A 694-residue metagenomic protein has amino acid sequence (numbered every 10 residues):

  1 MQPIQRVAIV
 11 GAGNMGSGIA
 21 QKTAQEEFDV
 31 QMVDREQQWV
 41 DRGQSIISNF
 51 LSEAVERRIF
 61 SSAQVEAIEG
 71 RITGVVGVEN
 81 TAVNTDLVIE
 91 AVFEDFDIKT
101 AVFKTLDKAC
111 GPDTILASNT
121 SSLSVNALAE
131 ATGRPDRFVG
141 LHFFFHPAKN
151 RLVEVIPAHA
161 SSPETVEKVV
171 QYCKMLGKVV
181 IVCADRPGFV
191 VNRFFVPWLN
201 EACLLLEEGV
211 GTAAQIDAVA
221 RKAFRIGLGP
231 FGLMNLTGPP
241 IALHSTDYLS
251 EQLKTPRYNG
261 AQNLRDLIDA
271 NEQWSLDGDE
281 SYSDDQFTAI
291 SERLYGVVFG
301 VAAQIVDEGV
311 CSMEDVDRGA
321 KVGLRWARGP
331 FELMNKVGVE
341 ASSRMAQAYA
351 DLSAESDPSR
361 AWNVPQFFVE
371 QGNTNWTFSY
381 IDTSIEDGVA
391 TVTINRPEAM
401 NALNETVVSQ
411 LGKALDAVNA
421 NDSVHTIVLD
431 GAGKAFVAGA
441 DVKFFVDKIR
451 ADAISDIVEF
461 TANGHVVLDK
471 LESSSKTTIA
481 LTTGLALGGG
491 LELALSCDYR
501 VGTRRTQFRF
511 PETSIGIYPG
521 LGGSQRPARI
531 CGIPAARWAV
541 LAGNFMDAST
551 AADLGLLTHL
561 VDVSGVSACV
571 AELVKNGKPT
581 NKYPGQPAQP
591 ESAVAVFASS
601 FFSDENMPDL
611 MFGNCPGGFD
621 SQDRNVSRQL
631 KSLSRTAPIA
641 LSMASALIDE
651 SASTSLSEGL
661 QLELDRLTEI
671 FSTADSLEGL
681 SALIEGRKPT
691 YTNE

Functional and structural regions predicted by a protein language model:
M1-D387, N395-E398, K448, D452 (+4 more regions): N-terminal glycine-rich phosphate-binding loop for ADP-containing cofactors
G11, I19-A20, V467-I515, P519 (+1 more regions): Glycine-rich beta-to-alpha active-site loop
E27, D86, G177, G489-R500 (+4 more regions): Active-site-proximal glycine-rich helix-loop-beta segment
E66, D416, K443-T483, G523-Q525: An acidic, glycine-rich surface segment that forms the CoA-thioester-binding/catalytic face of crotonase-fold enzymes
G372-K434, A451, S455, A462 (+2 more regions): Conserved CoA-thioester-binding segment of acyl-CoA-metabolizing enzymes
V392, R396, Q410-L411, L429 (+6 more regions): Terminal peptide-recognition signature
D498-P519, G555-L573, T692-E694: Gly/Pro- and small hydrophobic-enriched strand-loop and loop-to-helix capping segments that sit at the rims
S524-P534: Hydrophobic, secondary-structure "cap" segments at the distal end of domains
